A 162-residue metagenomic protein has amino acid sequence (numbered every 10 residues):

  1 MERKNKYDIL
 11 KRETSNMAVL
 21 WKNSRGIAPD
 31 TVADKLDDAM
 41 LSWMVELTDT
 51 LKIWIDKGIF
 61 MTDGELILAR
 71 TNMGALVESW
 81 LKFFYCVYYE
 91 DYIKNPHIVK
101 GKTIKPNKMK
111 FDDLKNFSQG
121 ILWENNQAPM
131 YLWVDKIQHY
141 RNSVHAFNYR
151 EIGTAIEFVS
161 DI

Functional and structural regions predicted by a protein language model:
M1-I67: Charged alpha-helical initiation segments
T31-A39, K100-I104, E124-M130: A ubiquitous short alpha-helical element
E46, M109, D113, L132 (+1 more regions): Generic alpha-helical secondary structure signal
I55, W80-Y92, H145-I152: Long, hydrophobic, amphipathic alpha-helical segments used as structural scaffolds
D63-Y89: Short, hydrophobic, well-ordered secondary-structure elements
V87-N126: Short, charged amphipathic alpha-helical segments flanked by flexible coils
L122-I162: Charge-enriched, short contiguous segments at helix-coil
